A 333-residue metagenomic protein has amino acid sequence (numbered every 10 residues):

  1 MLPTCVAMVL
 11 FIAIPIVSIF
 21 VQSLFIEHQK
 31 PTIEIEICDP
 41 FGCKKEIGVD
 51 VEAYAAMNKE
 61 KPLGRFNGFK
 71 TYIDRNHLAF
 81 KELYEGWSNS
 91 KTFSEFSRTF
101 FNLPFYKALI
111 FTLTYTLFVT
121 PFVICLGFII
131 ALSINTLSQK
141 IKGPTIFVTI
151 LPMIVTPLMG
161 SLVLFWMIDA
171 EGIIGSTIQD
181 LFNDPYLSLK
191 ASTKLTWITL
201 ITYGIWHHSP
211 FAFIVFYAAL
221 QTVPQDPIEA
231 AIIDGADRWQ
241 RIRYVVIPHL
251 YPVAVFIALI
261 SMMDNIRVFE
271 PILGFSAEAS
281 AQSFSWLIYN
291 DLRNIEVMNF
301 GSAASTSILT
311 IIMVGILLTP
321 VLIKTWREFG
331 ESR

Functional and structural regions predicted by a protein language model:
M1-R333: A structural signal for multi-pass alpha-helical bundles of membrane permease subunits that mediate small-molecule
